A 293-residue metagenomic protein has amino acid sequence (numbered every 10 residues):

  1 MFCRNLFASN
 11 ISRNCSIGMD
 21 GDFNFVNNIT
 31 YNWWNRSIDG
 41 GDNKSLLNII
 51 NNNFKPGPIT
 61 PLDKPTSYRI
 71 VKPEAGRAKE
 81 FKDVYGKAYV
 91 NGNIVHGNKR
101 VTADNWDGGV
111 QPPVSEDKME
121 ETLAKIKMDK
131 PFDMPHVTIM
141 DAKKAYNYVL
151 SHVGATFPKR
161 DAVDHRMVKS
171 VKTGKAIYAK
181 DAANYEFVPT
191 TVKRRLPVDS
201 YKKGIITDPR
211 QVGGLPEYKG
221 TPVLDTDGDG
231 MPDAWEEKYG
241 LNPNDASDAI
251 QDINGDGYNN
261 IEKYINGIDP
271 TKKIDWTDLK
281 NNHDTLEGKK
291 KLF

Functional and structural regions predicted by a protein language model:
M1-N14, G21-N35, L46-P58, Y89-G97: Right-handed parallel beta-helix
F7-A8, A234-L241: Glycine-rich, acidic and aromatic/proline-enriched surface loops and short helix-turn segments that act as binding
I11-M19, W34-G40, P58-T66, K99-D104 (+1 more regions): Short glycine/acidic-rich loop motifs that flank beta-strands on beta-rich extracellular proteins
D42, L47-P61, T66, E74 (+1 more regions): A conserved active-site cap/scaffold subdomain adjacent to cofactor or substrate pockets
V90-N91, V95-T226, P232, Y239 (+2 more regions): C-terminal functional modules
T221-D229, D248-D256: Acidic, divalent-cation-chelating loop motifs in proteins
Y239-I250: Extracellular-facing binding/remodeling surfaces
